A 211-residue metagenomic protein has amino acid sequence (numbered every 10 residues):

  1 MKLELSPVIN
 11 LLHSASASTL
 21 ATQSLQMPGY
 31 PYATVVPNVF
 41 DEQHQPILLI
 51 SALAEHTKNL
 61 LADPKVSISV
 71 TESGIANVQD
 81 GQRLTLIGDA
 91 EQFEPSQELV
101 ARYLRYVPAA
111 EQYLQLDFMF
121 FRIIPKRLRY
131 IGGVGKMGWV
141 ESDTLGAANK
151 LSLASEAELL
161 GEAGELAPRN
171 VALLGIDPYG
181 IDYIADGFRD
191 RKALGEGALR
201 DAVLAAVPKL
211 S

Functional and structural regions predicted by a protein language model:
M1-K2, P37-E42, S67-L86, P125 (+1 more regions): N-terminal short leaders/motifs
M1-L61, S69: An N-terminal domain-cap segment
E4, P95, L99, A198-V203: Short amphipathic alpha-helical segments
P31-T34, L84-L86, F188-K192: Short beta-strand segments
E55-M119, I124-L128: Short, structured beta-strand-loop surface elements
Q112-S211: C-terminal edge-of-domain segments
